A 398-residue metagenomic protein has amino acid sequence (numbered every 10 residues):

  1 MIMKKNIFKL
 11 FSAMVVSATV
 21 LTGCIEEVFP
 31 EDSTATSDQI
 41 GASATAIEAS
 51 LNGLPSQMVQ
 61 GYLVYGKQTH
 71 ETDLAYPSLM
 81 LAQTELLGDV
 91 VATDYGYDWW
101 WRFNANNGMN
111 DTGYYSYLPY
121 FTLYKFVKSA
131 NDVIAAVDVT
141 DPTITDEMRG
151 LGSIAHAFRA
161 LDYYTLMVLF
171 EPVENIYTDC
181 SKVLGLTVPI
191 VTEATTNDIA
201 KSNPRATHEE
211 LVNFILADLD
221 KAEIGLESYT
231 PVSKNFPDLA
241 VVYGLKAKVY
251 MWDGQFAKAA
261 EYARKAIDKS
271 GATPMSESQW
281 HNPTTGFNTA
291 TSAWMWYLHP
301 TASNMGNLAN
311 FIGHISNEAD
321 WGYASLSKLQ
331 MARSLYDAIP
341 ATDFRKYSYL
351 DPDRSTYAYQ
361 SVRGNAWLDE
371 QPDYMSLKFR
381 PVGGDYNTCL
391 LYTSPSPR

Functional and structural regions predicted by a protein language model:
M1-T22: Sec-dependent bacterial lipoprotein signal peptides
C24-M80, S316-D320, S325-Q330, L335-P340 (+1 more regions): Membrane-proximal, proline-rich intrinsically disordered regions
A35-D38, T69-Y76, F170-L184, S228-N310: Short, surface-exposed recognition loops and adjoining beta-strand edges that mediate ligand/DNA contacts, enriched
D94-F170, A206, E223-S228, V382-L390: Conserved, well-structured interaction surfaces
L169-E209: Short coil/linker segments at helix-helix boundaries
I339-L391: Flexible, polar/acidic helix-loop-strand segments at domain edges
Y392-R398: Conserved small/polar residues in nucleotide/adenosyl-binding loops
